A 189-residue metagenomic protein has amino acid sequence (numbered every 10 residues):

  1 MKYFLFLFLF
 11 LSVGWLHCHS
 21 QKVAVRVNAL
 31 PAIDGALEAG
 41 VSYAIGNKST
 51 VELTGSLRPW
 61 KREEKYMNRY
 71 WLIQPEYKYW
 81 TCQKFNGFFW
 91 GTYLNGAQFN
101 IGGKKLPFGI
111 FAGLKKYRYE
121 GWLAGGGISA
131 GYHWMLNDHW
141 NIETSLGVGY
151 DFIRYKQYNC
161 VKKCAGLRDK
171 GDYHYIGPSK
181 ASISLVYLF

Functional and structural regions predicted by a protein language model:
M1-V23, L185, F189: Bacterial Sec-dependent N-terminal signal peptides
H19-Q21, I33-G35, K84-N86: Short loop/turn segments at connectors of secondary-structure elements within structured domains
K22, D34, Y70, L123-G125 (+1 more regions): Membrane-spanning beta-strands of outer-membrane beta-barrel proteins
V25-A32: Short strand-turn segments of transmembrane beta-barrel domains in outer membranes, especially the first one or two
E38-V41: A short acidic, amphipathic alpha-helical/loop segment
Y43-T144, S182-Y187: Gram-negative (and chloroplast) outer-membrane scaffold detector with strong preference for beta-barrel transmembrane
N137-F189: Predominantly the C-terminal beta-signal and adjacent terminal strand-loop region of outer-membrane beta-barrel
